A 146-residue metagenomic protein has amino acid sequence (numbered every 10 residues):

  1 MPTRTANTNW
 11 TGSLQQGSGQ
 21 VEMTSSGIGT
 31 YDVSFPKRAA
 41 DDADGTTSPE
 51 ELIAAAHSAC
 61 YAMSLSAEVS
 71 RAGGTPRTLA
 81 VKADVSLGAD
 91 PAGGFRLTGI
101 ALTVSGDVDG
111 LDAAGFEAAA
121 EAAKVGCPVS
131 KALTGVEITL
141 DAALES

Functional and structural regions predicted by a protein language model:
M1-A55, A59-S146: Extended beta-strand/beta-hairpin segments
